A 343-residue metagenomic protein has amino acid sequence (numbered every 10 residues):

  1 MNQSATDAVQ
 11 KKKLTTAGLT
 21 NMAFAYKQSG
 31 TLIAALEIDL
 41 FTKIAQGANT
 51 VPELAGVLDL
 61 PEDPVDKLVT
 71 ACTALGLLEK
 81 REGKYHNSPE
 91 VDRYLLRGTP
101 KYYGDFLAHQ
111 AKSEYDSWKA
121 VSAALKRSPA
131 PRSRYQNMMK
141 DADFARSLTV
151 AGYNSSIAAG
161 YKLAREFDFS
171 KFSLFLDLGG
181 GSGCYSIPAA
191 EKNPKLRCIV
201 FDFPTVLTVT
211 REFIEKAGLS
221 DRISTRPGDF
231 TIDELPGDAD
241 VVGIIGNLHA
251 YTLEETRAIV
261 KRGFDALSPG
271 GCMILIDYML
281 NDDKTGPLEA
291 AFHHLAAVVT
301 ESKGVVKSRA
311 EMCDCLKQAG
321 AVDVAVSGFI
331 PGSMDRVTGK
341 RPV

Functional and structural regions predicted by a protein language model:
N2-K80, F169, L174, L178-V343: Alpha-helical subdomain
V9-Q10, T16-I38, T42-A48, G56-V57 (+1 more regions): Conserved Class I S-adenosyl-L-methionine-dependent methyltransferase catalytic core
